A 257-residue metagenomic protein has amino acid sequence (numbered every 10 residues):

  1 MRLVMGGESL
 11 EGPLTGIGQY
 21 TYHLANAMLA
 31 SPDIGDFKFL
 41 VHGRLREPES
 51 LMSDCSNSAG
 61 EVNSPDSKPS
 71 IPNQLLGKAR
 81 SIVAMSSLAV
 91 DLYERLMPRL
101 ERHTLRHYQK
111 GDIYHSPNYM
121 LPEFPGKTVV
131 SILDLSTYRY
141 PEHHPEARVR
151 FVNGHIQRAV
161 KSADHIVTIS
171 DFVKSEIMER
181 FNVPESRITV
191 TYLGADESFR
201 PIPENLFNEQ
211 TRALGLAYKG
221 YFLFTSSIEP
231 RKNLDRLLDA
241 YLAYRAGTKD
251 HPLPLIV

Functional and structural regions predicted by a protein language model:
M1-V257: Carbohydrate transferase catalytic cores enriched for Leloir-type hexosyltransferases
